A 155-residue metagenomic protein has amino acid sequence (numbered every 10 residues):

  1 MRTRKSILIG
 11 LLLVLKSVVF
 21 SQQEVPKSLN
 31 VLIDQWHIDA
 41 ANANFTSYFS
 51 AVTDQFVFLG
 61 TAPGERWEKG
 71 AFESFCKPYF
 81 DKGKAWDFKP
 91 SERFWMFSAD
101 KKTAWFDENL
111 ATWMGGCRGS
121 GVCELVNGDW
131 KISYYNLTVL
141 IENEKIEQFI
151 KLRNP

Functional and structural regions predicted by a protein language model:
M1-V25: Bacterial Sec-dependent N-terminal signal peptides
V18-S50, A71, E144-P155: Short, low-complexity N-terminal intrinsically disordered segments enriched in polar/charged residues
V25-S28, E73-G116: Surface-exposed, charged secondary-structure patches
Y48-F49, F56, F72, F106 (+1 more regions): Hydrophobic pocket/interface hotspot
V52, A62, E92-F94, E108-T112 (+2 more regions): A mature extracytoplasmic/lumenal domain signature
V52, S98-D100, V126: Structural motif
F56-W67, P78-A85: A short gly/proline-enriched turn/hairpin at secondary-structure junctions
G116-I146: Short beta-strand edge/turn micro-motifs at domain boundaries
